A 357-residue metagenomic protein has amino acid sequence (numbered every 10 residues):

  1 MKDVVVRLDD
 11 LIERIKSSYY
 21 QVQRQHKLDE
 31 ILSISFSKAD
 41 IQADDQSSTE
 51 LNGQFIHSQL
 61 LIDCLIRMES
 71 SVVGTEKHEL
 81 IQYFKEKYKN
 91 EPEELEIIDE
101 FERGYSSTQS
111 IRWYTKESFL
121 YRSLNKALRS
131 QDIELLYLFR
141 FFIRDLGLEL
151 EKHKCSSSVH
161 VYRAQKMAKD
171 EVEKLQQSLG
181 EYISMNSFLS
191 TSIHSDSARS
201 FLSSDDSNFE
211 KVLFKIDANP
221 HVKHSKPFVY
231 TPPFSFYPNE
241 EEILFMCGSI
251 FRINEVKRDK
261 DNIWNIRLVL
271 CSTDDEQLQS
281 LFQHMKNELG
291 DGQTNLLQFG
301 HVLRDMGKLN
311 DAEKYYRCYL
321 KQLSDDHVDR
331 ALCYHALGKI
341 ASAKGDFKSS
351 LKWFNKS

Functional and structural regions predicted by a protein language model:
M1-S357: Mono-ADP-ribosyltransferase
